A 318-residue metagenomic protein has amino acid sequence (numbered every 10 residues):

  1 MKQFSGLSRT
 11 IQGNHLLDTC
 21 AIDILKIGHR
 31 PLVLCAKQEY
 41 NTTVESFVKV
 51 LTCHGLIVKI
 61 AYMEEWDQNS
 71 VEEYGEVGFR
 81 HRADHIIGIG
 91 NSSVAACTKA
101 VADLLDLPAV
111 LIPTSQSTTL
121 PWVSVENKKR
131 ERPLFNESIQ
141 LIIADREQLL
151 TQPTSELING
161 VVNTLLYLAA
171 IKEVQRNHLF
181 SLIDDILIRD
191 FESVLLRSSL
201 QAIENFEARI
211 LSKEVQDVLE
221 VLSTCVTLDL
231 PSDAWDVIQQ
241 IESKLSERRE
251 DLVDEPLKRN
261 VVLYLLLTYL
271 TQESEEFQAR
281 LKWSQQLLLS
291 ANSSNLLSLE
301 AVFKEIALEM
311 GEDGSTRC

Functional and structural regions predicted by a protein language model:
M1-H85: ATP/NTP phosphate-donor binding region
S8, L104-E192: A glycine/threonine-rich phosphate-anchoring loop and its flanking beta-alpha core in nucleotide/phosphate-binding
L17-D18, Y40-V44, S93-A100, T118-W122 (+1 more regions): Short glycine/serine/threonine-rich phosphate/pyrophosphate-binding segments that cradle anionic phosphate groups
P31-L32, D84-I87, P108-V110, Q140-I142 (+1 more regions): Structural motif
L34-C35, G90, P113, A144: Short beta-strand/turn micro-motifs composed of small residues that flank or help shape donor/cofactor-binding pockets
G78-Q116: A short, small-residue-rich loop immediately preceding and capping a beta-strand
F180-L296: Active-site segments that bind and position negatively charged phosphate/pyrophosphate groups
A301-C318: Short, amphipathic C-terminal "tail helix"
